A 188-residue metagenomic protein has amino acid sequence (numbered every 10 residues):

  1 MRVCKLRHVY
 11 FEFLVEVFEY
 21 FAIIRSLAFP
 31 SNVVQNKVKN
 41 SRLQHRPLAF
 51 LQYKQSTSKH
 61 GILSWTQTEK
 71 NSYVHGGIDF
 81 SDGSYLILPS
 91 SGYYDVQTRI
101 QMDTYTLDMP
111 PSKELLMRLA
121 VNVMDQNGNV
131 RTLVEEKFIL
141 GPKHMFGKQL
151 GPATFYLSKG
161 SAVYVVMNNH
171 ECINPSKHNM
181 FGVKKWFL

Functional and structural regions predicted by a protein language model:
M1-Y85, Q97-L188: Extracellular jelly-roll beta-sandwich "head" domains, especially the C-terminal globular C1q domain
S90-S91, G160: Tight coil/turn sites that cap or link beta-strands
